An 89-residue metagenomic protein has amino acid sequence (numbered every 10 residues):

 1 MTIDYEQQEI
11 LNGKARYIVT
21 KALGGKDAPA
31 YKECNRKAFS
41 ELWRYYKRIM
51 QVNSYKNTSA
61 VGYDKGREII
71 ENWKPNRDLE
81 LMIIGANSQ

Functional and structural regions predicted by a protein language model:
M1-Q89: Positively charged, phosphate-engaging catalytic surfaces used for nucleic-acid and nucleotide handling
